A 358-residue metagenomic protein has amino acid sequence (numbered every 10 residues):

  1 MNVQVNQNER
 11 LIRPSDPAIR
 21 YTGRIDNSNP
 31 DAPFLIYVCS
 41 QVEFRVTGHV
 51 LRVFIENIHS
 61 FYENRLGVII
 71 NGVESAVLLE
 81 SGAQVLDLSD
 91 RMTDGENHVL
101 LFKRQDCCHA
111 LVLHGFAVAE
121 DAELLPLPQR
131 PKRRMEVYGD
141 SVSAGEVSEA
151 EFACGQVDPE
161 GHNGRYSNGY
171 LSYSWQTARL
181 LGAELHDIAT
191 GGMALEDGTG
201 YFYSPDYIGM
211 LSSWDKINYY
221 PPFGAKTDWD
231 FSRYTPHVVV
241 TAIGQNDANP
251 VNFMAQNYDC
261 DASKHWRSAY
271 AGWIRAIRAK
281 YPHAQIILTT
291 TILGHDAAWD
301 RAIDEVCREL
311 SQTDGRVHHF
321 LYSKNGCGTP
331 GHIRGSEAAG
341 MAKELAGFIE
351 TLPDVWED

Functional and structural regions predicted by a protein language model:
M1-G169, P353-D358: N-terminal secretory targeting modules
Y37-C39, D158-D259, G294-R301, H332 (+1 more regions): Conserved SGNH/GDSL esterase-like catalytic core that processes O-acyl groups on lipids and polysaccharides
R134-Y138, S143, L185-A189, H237-A242 (+2 more regions): Structural recognition of the beta-strand scaffold that forms the well-ordered cores of secreted hydrolase catalytic
S143, G182, G244, R275-P282 (+3 more regions): Sec-exported extracytoplasmic/periplasmic mature domains
Y173-E184, W273-Q285, L310-D314: A structural motif corresponding to the C-terminal end of an alpha-helix and its immediate exit/capping segment
W266, Y270, A338: Aromatic/hydrophobic pocket-lining residues that form the small-molecule binding cavity in soluble enzyme cores
Y270-I274, D304: Generic structural signal for well-ordered alpha-helices, preferentially at hydrophobic/aromatic core positions
Q285-D358: Extracellular serine-dependent O-acyl
